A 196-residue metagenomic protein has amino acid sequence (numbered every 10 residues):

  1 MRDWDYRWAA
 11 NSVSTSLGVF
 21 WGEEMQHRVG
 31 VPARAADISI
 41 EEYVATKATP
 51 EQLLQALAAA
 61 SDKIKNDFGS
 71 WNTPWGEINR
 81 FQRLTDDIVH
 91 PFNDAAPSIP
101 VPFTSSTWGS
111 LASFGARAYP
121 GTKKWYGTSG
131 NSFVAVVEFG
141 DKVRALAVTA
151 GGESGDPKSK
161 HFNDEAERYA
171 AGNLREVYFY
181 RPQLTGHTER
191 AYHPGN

Functional and structural regions predicted by a protein language model:
M1-N196: Long, compositionally biased non-active-site segments enriched in small/hydrophobic residues and glycine
